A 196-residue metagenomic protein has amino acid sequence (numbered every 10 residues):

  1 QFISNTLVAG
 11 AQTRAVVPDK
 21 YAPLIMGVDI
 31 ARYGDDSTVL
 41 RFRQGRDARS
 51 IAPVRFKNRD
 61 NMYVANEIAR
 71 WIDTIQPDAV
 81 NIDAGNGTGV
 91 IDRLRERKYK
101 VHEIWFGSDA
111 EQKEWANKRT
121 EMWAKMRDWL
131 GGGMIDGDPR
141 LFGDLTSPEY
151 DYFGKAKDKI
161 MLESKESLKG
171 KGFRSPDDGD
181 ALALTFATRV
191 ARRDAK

Functional and structural regions predicted by a protein language model:
Q1-V28, F42, K155: ATPase catalytic-site recognition across NTP-hydrolyzing enzymes
V16-K20, N66-Q76, D178, R192 (+1 more regions): C-terminal regions of RecA-like/P-loop NTPase motor modules
Y21, R32-V39: Short, flexible loop/turn motifs enriched in small residues
D29, D83, D177-D180: Acidic active-site catalytic centers that drive phospho-/nucleotidyl reactions and related ester hydrolyses
I30-Y33, G45: Short polar/acidic secondary-structure junctions
R41-R43, L182: Conserved hydrophobic/aromatic positions in well-ordered beta-strands
Q44-K159: Mg2+-dependent endonuclease catalytic cores in nucleic-acid-processing enzymes, primarily RNase H-like
P139-K196: Charge-patterned, long linear interaction tracts outside catalytic cores
